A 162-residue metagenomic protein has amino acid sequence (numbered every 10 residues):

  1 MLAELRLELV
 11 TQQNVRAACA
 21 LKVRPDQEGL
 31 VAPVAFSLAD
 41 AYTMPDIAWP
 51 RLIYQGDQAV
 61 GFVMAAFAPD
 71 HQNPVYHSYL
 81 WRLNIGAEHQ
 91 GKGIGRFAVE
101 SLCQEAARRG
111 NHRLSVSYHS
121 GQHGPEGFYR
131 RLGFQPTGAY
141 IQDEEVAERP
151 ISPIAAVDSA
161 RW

Functional and structural regions predicted by a protein language model:
A3-W81, G86, S101, E105 (+2 more regions): Acetyl-CoA-dependent GNAT
A17, G127-F128: Well-formed, non-transmembrane alpha-helical positions, independent of function
G86-E88, K92, S120-G121: Active-site acidic-Proline motif in GNAT/NAT acetyltransferases
G91-Q104, R130-R131: Conserved acetyl-CoA-binding loop-helix of GNAT-fold acetyltransferases
A106-Y118: Conserved GNAT acetyl-CoA-binding A-motif
V116-E126, Q142-E144: Conserved beta-strand-loop-alpha-helix junction that forms the acyl-donor binding cleft
Y129-A139: Conserved acetyl-CoA-binding loop of GNAT-fold acetyltransferases
P153-A160: Short, charged/polar, Gly/Pro-enriched secondary-structure boundary elements
